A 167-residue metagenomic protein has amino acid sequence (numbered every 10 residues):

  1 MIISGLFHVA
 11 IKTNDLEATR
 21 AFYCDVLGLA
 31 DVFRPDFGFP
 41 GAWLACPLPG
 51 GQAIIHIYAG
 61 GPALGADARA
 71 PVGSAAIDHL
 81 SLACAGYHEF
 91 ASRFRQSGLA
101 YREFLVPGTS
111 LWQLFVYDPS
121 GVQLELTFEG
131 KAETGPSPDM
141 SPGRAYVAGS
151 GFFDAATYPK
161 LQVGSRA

Functional and structural regions predicted by a protein language model:
M1, A91-A167: Vicinal oxygen chelate
L6-N14, A42-P47, D67-R93, W112-Y117 (+1 more regions): Vicinal oxygen chelate
K12-I54: Core segments of cupin and vicinal oxygen chelate
T19-F22, F90-F94: Hydrophobic side chains in well-ordered alpha-helices
F33-D36, D78, F104-V106: Short beta-strand
P47, Y58-G60, E129: Generic beta-structure capping elements
I55-Y58, E125: Conserved beta-strand in the GNAT
A63-G65: Outer-membrane beta-barrel translocator/channel fold
